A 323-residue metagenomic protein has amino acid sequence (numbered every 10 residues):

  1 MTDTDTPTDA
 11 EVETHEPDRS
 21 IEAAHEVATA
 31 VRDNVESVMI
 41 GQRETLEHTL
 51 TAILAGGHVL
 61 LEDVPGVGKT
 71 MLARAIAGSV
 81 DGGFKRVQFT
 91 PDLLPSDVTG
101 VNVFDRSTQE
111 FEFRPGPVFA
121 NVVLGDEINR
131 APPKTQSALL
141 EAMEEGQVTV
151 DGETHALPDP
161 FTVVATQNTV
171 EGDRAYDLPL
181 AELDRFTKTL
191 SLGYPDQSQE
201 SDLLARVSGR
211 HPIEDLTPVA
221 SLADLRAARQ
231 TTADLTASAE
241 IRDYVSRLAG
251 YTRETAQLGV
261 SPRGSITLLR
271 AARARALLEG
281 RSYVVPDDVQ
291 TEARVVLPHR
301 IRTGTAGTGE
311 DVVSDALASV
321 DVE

Functional and structural regions predicted by a protein language model:
M1-D33, M39, A228, G307-E323: Haloarchaeal acidic low-complexity proteome signature biased toward cell-envelope/secretome components but also
V12-E16, L72-R74, E254-E323: C-terminal engagement/docking regions of AAA+ P-loop ATPases
S20-V59, V64: Pre-Walker A (pre-P-loop) alpha-helix and adjacent loop at the N terminus of AAA/AAA+ ATPase modules, a conserved
I21-H25, A175, L192-L258, R281-S282 (+4 more regions): Conserved C-terminal "switch" segment of AAA+ ATPases
T49-L50, F104-L124, I128, E153: Conserved alpha-helical scaffold flanking the Walker A/P-loop in AAA+ ATPase domains
I53-P91, P95: Walker A/P-loop
D63, D126-E127, A138: Walker B catalytic acidic pair
D105-E110, A131-T135, E144-P218, A228-A233 (+1 more regions): Canonical AAA+ ATPase core
